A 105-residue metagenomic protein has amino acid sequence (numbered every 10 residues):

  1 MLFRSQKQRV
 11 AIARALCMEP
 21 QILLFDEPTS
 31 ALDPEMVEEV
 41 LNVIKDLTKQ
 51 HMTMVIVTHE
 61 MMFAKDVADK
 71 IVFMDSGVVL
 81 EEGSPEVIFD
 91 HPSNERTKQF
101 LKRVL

Functional and structural regions predicted by a protein language model:
I12: Hydrophobic anchor residue at the start of the ABC signature
E19: Conserved catalytic motifs of ABC-family nucleotide-binding domains
L23-D26: Catalytic Walker B motif of ABC-type/P-loop ATPase nucleotide-binding domains
V37-Q50: Helical segment within the ABC ATPase nucleotide-binding domain
A64-D66: A short, surface-exposed alpha-helical micro-motif characterized by mixed small hydrophobic and charged/polar residues
E82-G83: ABC ATPase "signature
